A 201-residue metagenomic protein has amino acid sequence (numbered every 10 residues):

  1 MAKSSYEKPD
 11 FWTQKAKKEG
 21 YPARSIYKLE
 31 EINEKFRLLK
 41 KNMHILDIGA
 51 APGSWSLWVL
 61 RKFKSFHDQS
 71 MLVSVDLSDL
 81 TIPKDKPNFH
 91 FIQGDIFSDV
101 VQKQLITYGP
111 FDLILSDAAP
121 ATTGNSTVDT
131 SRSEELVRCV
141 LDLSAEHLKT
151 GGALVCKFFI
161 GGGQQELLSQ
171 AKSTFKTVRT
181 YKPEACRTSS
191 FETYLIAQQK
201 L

Functional and structural regions predicted by a protein language model:
M1-K41: Class I SAM-dependent methyltransferase Rossmann-like catalytic core, especially the SAM/SAH-binding loop
K41-A51: Conserved class I S-adenosyl-L-methionine
M43, S70, G152: Glycine-centered, small-residue-biased loops immediately flanking beta-strands in adenine/cofactor-binding cores
P52-F66: Conserved SAM-binding loop of SAM-dependent methyltransferases across substrates and taxa, primarily the Class I
D68-D76: Conserved SAM-binding motif I beta-strand of class I
L77-A121: S-adenosyl-L-methionine
I96, Y108-G151, G162-Q165: Mobile active-site "lid"/loop adjacent to the S-adenosyl-L-methionine
I160-L201: Class I S-adenosyl-L-methionine
